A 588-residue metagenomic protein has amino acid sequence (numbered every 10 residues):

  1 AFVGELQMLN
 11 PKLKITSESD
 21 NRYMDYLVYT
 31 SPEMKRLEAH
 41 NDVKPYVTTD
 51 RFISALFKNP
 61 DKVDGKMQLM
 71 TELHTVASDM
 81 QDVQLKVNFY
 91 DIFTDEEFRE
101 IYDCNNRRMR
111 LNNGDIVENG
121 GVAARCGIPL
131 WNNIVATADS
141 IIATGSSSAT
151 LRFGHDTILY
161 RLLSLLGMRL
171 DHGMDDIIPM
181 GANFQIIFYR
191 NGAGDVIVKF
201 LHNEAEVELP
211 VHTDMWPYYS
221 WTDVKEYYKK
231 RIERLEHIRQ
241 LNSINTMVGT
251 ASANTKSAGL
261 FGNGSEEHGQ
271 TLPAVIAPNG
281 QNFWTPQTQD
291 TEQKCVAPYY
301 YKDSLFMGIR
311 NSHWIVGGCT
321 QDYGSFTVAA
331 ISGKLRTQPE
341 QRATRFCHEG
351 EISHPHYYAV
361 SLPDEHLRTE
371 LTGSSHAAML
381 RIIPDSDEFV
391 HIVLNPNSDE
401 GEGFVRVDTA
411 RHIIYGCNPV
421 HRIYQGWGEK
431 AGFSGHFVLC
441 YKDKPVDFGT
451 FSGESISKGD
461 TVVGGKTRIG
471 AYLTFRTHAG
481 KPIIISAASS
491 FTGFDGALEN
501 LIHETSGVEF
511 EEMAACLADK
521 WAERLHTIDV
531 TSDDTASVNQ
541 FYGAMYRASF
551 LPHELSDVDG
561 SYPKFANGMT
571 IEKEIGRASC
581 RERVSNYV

Functional and structural regions predicted by a protein language model:
V3-T150, G154-E236: Signature for phosphate-centric chemistry
H237-R583: Accessory carbohydrate-recognition regions in carbohydrate-active enzymes
V584-V588: Hydrophobic alpha-helical segments, chiefly the membrane-spanning helices and signal/signal-anchor peptides
